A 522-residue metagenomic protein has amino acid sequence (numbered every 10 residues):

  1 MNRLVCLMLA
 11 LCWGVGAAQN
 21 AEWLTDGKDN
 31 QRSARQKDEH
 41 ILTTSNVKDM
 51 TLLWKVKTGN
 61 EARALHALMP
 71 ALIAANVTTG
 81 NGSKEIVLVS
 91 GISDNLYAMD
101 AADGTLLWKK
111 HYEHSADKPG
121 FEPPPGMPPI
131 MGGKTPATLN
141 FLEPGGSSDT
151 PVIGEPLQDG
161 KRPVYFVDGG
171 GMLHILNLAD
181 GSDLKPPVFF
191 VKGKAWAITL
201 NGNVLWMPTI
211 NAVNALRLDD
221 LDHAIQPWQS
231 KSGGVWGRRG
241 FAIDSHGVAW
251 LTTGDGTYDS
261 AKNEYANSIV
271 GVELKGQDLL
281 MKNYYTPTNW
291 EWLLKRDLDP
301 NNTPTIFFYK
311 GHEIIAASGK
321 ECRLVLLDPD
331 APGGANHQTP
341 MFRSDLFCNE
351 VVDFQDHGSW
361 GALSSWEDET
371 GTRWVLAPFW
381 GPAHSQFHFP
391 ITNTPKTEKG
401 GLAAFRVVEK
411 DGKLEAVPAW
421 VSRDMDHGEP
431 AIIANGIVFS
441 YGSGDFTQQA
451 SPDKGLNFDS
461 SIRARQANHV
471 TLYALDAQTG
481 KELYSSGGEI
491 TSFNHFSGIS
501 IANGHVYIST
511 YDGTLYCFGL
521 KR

Functional and structural regions predicted by a protein language model:
L4, K84-I86: Short, surface-exposed beta-edge/turn micro-motifs
V5-G16: Bacterial N-terminal signal peptides
G16-Q19, K521-R522: Low-complexity, Pro/Thr/Ser/Gly/Ala-rich linker/spacer regions in secreted, extracellular modular proteins
Q19-L53, L72, A403: Blade/loop signatures of beta-propeller domains
H40-L65, T78-S83, D94-S147, I153-A195 (+4 more regions): Extracytoplasmic/lumenal domain signature
M69-A75, V87-V89, Y97: General structural concept
